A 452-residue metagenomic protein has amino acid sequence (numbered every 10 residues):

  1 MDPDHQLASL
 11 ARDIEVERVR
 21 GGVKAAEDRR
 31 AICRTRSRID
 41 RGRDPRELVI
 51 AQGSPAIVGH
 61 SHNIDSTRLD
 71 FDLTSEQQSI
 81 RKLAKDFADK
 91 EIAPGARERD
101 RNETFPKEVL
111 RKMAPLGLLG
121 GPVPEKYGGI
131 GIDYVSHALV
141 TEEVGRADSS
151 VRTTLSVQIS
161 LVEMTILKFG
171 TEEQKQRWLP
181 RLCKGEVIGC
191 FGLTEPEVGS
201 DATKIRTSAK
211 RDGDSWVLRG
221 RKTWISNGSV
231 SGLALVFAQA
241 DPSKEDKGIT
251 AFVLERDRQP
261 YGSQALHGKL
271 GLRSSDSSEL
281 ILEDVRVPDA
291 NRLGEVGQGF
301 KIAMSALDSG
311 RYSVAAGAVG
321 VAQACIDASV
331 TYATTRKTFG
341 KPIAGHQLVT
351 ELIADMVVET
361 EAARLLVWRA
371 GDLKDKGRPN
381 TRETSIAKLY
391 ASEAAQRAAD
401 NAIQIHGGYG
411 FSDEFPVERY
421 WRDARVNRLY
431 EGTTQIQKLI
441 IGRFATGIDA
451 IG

Functional and structural regions predicted by a protein language model:
M1, I14-V19, V23, I32 (+2 more regions): Hydrophobic alpha-helical signal/anchor motif
D2-H5, D13, D28, D40 (+2 more regions): Intrinsic-disorder-associated, low-complexity terminal segments enriched in Asp/Asn/His/Tyr and depleted of Lys/Arg
R34, A51-V157, F169-Q174, R181-E186 (+5 more regions): Alpha-helical interface subdomain recognition
L155, L182, E197-S200, W224-N227 (+2 more regions): Short Gly/Pro-enriched turn/cap motifs at secondary-structure boundaries
G185-L193: A short, Trp-centered hydrophobic/proline-enriched beta-strand micro-motif
K204, D257-R286: Flexible, small-/acidic-enriched active-site or ligand-binding loops
S215, R219-S263: A short core secondary-structure module
D284-I302: Long, acidic (Asp/Glu-rich), low-complexity accessory segments flanking structured domains
